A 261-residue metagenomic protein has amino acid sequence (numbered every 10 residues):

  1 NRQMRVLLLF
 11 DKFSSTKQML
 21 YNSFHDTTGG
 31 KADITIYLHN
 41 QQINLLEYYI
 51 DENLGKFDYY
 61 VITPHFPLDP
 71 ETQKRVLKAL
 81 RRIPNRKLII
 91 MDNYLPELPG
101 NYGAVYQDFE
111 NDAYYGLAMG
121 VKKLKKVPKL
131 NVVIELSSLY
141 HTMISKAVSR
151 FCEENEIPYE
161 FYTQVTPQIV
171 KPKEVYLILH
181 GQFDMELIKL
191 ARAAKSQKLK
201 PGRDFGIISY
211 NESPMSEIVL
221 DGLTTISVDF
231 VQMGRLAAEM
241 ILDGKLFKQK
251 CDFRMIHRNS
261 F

Functional and structural regions predicted by a protein language model:
R2-N111, Y115, V175-I178, Q182: Alpha-helical recognition/docking segments in bacterial nutrient-uptake and carbohydrate-utilization systems
V6-L9, N131, I208: Short, well-ordered beta-strand segments
T16-G30, D112-M119, L139-P158, K189 (+1 more regions): Short, solvent-exposed amphipathic alpha-helices that sit in or adjacent to ligand/effector-binding or catalytic
T28-N40, K129-I134, S149-I169, E174-L177: Short beta-strand elements in bilobed, periplasmic/extracellular small-molecule ligand-binding domains
I90-P96, Y162-T166, Y210-M215: Short, polar loop motifs at secondary-structure junctions
D92-N131, E186, N211, I226-L246: Hydrophobic alpha-helical segments within soluble ligand-binding/sensing domains
N111-E153, Q249-F261: An alpha-beta-alpha
P172-V175, G181-F261: Flexible loop/turn connectors
